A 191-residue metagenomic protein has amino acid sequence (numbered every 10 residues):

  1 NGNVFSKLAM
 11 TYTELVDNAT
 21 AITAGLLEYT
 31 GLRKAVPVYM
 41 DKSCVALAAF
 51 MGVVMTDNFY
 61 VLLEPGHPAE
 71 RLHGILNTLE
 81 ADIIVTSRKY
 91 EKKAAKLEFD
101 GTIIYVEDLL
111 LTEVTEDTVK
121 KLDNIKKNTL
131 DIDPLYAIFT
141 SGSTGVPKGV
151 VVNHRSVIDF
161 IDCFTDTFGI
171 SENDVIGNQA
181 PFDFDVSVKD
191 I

Functional and structural regions predicted by a protein language model:
N1-I158, D166-G169: Carrier-protein-dependent adenylate-forming modules in NRPS/ANL systems
V38, S156, F168-I191: Conserved AMP-binding loop of ANL adenylate-forming enzymes
